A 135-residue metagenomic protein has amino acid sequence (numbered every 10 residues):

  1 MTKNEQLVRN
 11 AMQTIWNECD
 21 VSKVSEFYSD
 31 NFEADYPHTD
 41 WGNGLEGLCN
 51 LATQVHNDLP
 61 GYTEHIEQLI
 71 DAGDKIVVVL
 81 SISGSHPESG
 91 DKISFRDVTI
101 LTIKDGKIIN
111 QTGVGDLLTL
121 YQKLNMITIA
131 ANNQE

Functional and structural regions predicted by a protein language model:
T2-N31: Short acidic-aromatic low-complexity motifs
V8, K23-S25, F32, L48 (+3 more regions): Hydrophobic pocket/interface hotspot
V21-D74: A solvent-exposed, acidic/Ser-Thr-rich amphipathic alpha-helical stretch
T63-E64, I93-T99, G113: Short, surface-exposed coil-to-beta transition loops
G73-I82: A short hydrophobic beta-strand element
G84-S94: Short, cysteine-centered beta-strand-loop-beta hairpins and adjacent loop/turn segments enriched in charged/polar
V114-E135: Low-complexity, intrinsically disordered terminal/linker segments enriched in charged and Gly/Pro repeats
